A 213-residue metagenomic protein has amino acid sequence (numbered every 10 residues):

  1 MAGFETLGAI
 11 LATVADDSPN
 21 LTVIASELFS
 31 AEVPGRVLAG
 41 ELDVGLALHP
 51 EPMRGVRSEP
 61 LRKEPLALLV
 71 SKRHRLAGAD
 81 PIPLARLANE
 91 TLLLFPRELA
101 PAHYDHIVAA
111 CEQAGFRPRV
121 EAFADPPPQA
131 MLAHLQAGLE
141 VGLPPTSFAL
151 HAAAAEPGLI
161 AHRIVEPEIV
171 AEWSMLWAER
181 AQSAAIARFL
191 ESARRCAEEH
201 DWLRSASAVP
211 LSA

Functional and structural regions predicted by a protein language model:
M1-G35, P145-A149, A184-A187: N-terminal winged-helix
E5-L7, T91-A114, S183-L190, H200-A206: Secondary-structure junction motif
D16, T146-L159, E166-A213: C-terminal effector-binding regulatory domain of bacterial HTH transcription factors
A25-S26, D43-H49, S71: Short beta-strand elements of ligand-binding domains
F29-V33, L38-L42, R97-I160: Hydrophobic hinge/microswitch elements
H49-P50, K72, A122-F123, P145-F148 (+1 more regions): Short secondary-structure boundary segments
P52-L66, A79-D80, H151-R163: Ligand-binding "clamshell"
S58-L66, V70-L92, A178, A187: Flexible hinge/capping segments at coil-to-helix
